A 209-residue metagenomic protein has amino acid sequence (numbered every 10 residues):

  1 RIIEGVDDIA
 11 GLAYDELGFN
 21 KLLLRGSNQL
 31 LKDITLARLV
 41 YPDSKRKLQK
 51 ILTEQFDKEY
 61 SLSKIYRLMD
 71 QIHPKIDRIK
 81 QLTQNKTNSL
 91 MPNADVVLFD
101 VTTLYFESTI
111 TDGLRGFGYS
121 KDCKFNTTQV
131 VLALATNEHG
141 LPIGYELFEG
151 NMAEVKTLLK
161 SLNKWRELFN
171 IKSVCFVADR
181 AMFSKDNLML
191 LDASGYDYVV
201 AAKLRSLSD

Functional and structural regions predicted by a protein language model:
R1-G113, N126, A135-E146, N151 (+1 more regions): Dynamic "connector" segments at or just before major functional cores
K86-M91, V96, D122-K124, R166-L168 (+1 more regions): A general structural signal for short secondary-structure junctions and capping/turn motifs
G113-G116, L191-A193: Short, solvent-exposed amphipathic alpha-helical segments in soluble enzyme and RNA/protein-processing domains
K124-V130: Short, flexible loop/turn motifs enriched in small residues
V131, P142, G195: Active-site lining segments that contact anionic ligands and/or coordinate catalytic metals
E154-D209: An internal, acidic/charged active-site-proximal segment that coordinates divalent cations and/or engages
